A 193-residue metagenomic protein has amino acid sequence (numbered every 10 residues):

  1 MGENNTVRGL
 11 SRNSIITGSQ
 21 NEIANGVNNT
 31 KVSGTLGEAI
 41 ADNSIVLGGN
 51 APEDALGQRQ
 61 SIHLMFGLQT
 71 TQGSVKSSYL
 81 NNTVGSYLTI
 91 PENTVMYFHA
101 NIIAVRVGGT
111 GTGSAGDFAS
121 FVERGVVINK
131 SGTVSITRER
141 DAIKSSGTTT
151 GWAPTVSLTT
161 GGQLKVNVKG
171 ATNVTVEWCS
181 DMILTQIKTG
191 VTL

Functional and structural regions predicted by a protein language model:
M1-L88, I183-L184: Periodic small-residue-enriched repeat registers in elongated scaffold domains
R12, T35, Y97, T150-A153: Surface-exposed, glycine- and small/polar-enriched segments that build interaction surfaces at terminal
D54-V95, I103-F118, G132-I136, K144-T175 (+1 more regions): Surface-exposed ligand/attachment interfaces on beta-rich extracellular proteins
A104, G125, I183-L184: Terminal non-domain segments
F118-N129: Short beta-strand elements
V174-M182: Edge beta-strands of jelly-roll/beta-sandwich modules across compartments, strongly enriched in secreted/luminal
